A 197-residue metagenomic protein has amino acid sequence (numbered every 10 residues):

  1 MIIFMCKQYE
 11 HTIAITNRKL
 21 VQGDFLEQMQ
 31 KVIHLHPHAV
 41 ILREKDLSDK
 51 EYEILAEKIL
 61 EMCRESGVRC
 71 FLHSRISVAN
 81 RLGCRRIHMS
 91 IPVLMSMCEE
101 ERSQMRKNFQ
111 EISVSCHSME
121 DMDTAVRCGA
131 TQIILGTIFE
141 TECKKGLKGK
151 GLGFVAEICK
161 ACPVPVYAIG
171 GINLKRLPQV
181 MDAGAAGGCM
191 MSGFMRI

Functional and structural regions predicted by a protein language model:
M1-E27, P92: N-terminal amphipathic alpha-helix/helix-capping segment at the start of soluble metabolic enzymes
A14, S90-E99, I134-G146, I172-I197: Glycine-rich phosphate-binding active-site loops on the catalytic face of alpha/beta enzymes
I15-R18, H38-E51, L60-E99, F109-D123 (+1 more regions): Catalytic beta/alpha-barrel core
M29, A56, L60, I76 (+3 more regions): Generic hydrophobic/aromatic pocket-lining and core-packing "Φ" positions
M29, K145-K148: Active-site-adjacent loop and "lid" segments of alpha/beta metabolic enzymes
M29-L35, R64-E65, S103-K107, V126-R127 (+1 more regions): Acidic (Asp/Glu)-rich catalytic clusters
E53-L72, E100-S118, K148-N173: Alpha-helix-loop-beta-strand connector modules within alpha/beta enzyme cores
C70-R85, H117-G129, A161-C162, V166-Y167 (+2 more regions): Catalytic cores of alpha/beta
